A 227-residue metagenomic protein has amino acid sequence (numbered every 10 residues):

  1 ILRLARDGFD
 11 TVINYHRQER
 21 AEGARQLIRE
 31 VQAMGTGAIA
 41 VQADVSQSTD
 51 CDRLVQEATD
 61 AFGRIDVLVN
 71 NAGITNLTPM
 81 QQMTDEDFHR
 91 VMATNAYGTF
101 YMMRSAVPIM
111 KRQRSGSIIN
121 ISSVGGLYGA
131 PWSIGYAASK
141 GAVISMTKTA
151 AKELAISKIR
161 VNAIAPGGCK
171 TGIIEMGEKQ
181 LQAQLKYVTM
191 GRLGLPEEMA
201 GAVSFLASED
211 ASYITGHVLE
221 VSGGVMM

Functional and structural regions predicted by a protein language model:
I1-F62, N76, E86-D87: Short-chain dehydrogenase/reductase
G63-R64, A155, R160, I214-G216: Short, small/polar-rich loop/turn modules that mediate ligand/substrate recognition or access, typified
P79-M80, D87-H89, Q184: Substrate-binding pocket helix/loop in short-chain dehydrogenase/reductase
M103, S139, T147: Active-site helix of classical SDR
P108, K152-I156, S212: Alpha-helical segment proximal to the catalytic Tyr-Lys
S123: Residue(s) in the substrate-gating loop at a strand-loop-helix junction that position the organic substrate next
L127-Y128, K186, S204, T215-M227: Short C-terminal tail/terminal secondary-structure segment of NAD(P)H-dependent dehydrogenase/reductase domains
